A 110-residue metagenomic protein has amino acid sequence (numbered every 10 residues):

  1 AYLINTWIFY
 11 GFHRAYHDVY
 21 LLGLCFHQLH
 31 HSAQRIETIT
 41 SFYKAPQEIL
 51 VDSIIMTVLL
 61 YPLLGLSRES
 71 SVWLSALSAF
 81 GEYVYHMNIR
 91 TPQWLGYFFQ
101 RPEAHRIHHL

Functional and structural regions predicted by a protein language model:
A1-L110: Membrane-embedded catalytic scaffold of the fatty acid hydroxylase/desaturase
